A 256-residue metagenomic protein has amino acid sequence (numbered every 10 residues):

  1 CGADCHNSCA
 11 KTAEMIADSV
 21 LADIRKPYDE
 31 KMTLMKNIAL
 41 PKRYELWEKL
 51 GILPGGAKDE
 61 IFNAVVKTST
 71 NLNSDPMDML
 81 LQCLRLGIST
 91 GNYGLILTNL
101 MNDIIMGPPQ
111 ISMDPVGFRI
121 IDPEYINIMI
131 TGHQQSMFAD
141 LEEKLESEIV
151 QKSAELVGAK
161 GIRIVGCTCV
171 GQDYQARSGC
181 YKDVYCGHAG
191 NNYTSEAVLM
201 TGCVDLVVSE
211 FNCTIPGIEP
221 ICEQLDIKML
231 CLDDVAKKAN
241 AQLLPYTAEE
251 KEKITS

Functional and structural regions predicted by a protein language model:
C1-S256: Metallocofactor- and cofactor-centric catalytic cores in central/energy metabolism, strongly enriched
